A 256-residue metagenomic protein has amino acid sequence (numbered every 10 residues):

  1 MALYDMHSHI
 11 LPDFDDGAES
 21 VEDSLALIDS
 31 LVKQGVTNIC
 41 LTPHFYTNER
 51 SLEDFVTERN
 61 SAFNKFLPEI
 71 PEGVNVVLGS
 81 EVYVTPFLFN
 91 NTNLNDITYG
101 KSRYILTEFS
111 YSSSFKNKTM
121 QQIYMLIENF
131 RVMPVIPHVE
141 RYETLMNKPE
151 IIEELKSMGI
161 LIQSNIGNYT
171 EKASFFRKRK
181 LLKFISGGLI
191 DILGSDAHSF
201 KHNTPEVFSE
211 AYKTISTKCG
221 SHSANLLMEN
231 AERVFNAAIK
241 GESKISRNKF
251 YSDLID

Functional and structural regions predicted by a protein language model:
M1-G73, H202: An N-terminally biased module of ancient metal coordination in phosphate/nucleic-acid-related enzymes
H9-L11, H44-F45, G79-T85, S110-S112 (+4 more regions): Active-site beta-loop-alpha junctions enriched in small/polar residues
V32, I127-E128, I185-S186: Non-catalytic positions within long, well-ordered alpha-helices that form the structural scaffold/packing of enzyme
T37-N38, V132, D191: Short acidic/polar active-site loop segments enriched in Thr and Asp
C40-E49, N95-S102, V207-T214: Active-site gating loops and adjacent loop-to-helix segments of metal-dependent hydrolytic enzymes
R50-Q163, S246-D256: Extended substrate/RNA-proximal surfaces in nucleic-acid metabolism proteins
L189-P205: Short acidic/histidine-rich active-site segments
K213-D256: Mid-to-C-terminal alpha-helical segments outside catalytic/metal-binding sites
